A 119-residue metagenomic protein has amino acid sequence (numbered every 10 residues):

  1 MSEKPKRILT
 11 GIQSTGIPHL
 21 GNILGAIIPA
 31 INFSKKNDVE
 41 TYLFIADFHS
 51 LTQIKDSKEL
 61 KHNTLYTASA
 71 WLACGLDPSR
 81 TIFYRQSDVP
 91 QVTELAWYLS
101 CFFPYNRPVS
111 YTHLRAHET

Functional and structural regions predicted by a protein language model:
S2-K61, L99: N-terminal catalytic cores of NTP/NDP-binding nucleotidyl/phosphoryl-transfer enzymes
S34, A68, G75, F103-R107: A generic secondary-structure signal for well-formed alpha-helical elements
T64-T81: A glycine-rich helix N-cap at a beta->alpha junction
F83-R85: Active-site acidic/histidine clusters and adjacent loop/turn architecture that either coordinate catalytic ions
D88-E94: Acidic helix-start/capping segments at beta-turn-to-alpha-helix junctions
A96-Y111: A contiguous, low-structure linker/loop signature
T112-T119: Conserved small/polar residues in nucleotide/adenosyl-binding loops
